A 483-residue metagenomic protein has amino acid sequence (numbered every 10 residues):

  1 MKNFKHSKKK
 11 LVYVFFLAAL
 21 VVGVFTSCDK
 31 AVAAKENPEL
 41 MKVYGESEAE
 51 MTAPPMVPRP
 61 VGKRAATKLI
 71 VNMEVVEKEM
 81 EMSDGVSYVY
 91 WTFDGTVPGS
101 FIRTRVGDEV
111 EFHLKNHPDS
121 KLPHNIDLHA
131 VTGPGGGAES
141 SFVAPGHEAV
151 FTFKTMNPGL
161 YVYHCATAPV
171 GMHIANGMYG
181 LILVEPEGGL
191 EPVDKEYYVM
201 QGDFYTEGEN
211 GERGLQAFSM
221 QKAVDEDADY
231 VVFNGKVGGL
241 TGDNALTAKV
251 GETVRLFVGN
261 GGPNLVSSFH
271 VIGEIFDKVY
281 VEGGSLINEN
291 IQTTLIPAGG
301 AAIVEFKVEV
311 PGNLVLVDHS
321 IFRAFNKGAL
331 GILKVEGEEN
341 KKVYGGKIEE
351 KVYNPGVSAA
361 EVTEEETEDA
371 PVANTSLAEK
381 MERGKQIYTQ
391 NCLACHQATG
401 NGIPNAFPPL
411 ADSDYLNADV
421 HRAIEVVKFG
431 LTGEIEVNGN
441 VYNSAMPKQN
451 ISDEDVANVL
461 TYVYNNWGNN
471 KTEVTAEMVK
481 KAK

Functional and structural regions predicted by a protein language model:
M1-K9: N-terminal secretory signal peptides that target proteins for export/translocation
K10-L17: Sec-dependent signal peptide recognition, specifically the positively charged N-region followed immediately by
V24-S27: C-terminal motif of bacterial Sec signal peptides marking the signal peptidase cleavage site
D29-E382, Q386, P404: Copper-binding active sites and cupredoxin-like electron-transfer domains, recognizing His/Cys-rich ligand loops
A166-P169, F204, C395-I403, L431 (+1 more regions): Detector for the c-type heme attachment site
T363-E379, E436-K483: Flexible coil segments in periplasmic/lumen-exposed cytochrome c-class electron-transfer proteins
L377-I403, L416-F429: Sequence/structural segment immediately N-terminal to covalent heme-attachment motifs in c-type and related
